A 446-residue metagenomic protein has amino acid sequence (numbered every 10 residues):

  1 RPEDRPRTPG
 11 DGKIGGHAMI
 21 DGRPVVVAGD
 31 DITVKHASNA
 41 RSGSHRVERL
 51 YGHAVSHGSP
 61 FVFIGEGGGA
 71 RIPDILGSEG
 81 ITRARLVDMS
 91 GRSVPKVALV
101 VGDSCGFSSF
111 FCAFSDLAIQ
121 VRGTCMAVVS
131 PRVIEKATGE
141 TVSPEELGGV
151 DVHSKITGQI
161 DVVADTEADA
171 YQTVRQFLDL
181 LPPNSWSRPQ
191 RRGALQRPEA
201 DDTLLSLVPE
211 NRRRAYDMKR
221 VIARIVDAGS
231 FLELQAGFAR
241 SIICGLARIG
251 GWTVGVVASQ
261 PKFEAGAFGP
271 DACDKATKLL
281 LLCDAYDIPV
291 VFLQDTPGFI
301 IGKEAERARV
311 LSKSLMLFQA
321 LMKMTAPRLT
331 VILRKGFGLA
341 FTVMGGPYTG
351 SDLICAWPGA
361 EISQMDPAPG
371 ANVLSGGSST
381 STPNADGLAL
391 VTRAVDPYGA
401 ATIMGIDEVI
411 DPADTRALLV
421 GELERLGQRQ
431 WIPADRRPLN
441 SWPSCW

Functional and structural regions predicted by a protein language model:
R1-W446: Ligand-binding clefts of soluble mixed alpha/beta catalytic domains
